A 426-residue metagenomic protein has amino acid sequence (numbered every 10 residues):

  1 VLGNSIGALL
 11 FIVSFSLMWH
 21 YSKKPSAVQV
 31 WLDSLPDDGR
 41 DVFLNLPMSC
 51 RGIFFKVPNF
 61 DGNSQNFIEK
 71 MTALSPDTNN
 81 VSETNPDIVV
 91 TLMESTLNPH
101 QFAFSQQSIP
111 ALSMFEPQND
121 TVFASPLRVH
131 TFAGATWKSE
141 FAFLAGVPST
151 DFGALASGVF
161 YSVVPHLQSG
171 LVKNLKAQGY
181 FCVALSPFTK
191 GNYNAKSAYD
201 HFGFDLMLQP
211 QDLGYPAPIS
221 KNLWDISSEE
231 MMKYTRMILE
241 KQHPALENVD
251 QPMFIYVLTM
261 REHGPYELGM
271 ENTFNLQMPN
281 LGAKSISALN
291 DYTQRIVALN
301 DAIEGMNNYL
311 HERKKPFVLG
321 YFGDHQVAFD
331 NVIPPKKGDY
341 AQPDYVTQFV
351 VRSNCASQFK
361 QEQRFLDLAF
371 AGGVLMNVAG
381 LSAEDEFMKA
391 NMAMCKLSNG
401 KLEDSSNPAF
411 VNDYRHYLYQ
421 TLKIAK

Functional and structural regions predicted by a protein language model:
V1-D37: Transmembrane and membrane-interface helices of multi-pass, inner-membrane envelope-modifying transferases
L2-I6, N85, L368: Structural motif marking the loop-to-transmembrane transition
W31-T91, L97-M114: Membrane/wall-proximal cationic-aromatic binding patches
P76-S82, V90-M93, N98-K426: Solvent-exposed soluble domains appended to multi-pass membrane proteins
